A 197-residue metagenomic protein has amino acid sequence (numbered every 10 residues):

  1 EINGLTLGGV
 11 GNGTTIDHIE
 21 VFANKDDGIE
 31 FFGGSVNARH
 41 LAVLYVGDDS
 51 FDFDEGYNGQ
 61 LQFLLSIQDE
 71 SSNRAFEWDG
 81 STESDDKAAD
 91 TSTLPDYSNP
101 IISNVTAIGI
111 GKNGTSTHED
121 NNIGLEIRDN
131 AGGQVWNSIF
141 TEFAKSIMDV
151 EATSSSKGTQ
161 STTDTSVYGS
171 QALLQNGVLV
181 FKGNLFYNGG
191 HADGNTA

Functional and structural regions predicted by a protein language model:
E1-G47, D52-A197: Extracellular beta-rich repeat passengers
